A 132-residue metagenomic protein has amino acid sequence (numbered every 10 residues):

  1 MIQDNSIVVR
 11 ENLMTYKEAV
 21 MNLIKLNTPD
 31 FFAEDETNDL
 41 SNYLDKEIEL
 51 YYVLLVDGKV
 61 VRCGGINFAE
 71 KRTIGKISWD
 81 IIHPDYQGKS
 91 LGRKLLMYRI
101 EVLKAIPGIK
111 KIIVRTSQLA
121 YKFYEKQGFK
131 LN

Functional and structural regions predicted by a protein language model:
N5-V20: A short beta-loop-alpha structural element at the N-terminal edge of CoA-dependent acyl/N-acetyltransferase catalytic
K17-T28, L40, L44, Y124: Hydrophobic alpha-helical core bundles mediating ligand binding, dimerization, or RNAP-core interactions
D30-Y52, V56, G65: Active-site rim helix/loop that mediates acceptor-substrate recognition in acyltransferases
V53, K59-F68, I74-I81: Conserved beta-strand in the GNAT
A69, H83, R115-S117: Residue-level recognition of the GNAT/N-acetyltransferase active site
I82, G88-E101: Conserved acetyl-CoA-binding loop-helix of GNAT-fold acetyltransferases
L103-T116: Conserved GNAT acetyl-CoA-binding A-motif
Q118-N132: Conserved active-site alpha-helix within GNAT-family acetyltransferase domains
